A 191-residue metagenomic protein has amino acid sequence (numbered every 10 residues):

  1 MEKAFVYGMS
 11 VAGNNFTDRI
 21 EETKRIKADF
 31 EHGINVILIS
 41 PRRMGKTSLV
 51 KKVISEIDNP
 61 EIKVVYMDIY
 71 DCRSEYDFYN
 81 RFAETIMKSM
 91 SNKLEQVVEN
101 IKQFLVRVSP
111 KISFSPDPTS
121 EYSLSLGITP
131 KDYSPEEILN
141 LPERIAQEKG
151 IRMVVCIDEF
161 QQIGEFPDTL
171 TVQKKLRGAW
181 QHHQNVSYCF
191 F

Functional and structural regions predicted by a protein language model:
M1-I57: Walker A/P-loop-proximal flanking segment of P-loop NTPase domains
T23, L139-N140, Q173-K174: A short, noncatalytic alpha-helical element within ATPase nucleotide-binding/catalytic domains
N35, P41-M44, S48-V155, F160-I163 (+2 more regions): P-loop NTPase nucleotide-binding core
Q173-H182: Conserved catalytic/switch belt of AAA+ P-loop NTPases
Y188-F191: Short, intrinsically disordered, charge-balanced linker/junction segments flanking boundaries in proteins
